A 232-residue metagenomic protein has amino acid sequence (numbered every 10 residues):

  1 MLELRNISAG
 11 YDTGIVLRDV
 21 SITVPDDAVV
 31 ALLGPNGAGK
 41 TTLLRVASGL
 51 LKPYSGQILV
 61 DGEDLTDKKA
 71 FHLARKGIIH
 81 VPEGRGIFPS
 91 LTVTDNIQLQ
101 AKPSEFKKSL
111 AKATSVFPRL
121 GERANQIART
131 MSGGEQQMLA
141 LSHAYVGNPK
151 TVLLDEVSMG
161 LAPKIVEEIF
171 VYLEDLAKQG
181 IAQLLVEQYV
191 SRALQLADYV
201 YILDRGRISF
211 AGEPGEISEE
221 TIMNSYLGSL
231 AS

Functional and structural regions predicted by a protein language model:
L33-P35: The feature captures the beta-strand-to-loop junction immediately N-terminal to the Walker
S48: Helix-to-loop junction immediately C-terminal to a conserved catalytic motif
K52, D64-R85, L110, E122-N125 (+1 more regions): ABC ATPase NBD coupling module
G56-D64, K76, K108-L110, S115 (+1 more regions): Conserved ABC transporter NBD signature motif
I127-M131: Conserved ABC ATPase signature
A144-Y145: ABC ATPase C-loop
